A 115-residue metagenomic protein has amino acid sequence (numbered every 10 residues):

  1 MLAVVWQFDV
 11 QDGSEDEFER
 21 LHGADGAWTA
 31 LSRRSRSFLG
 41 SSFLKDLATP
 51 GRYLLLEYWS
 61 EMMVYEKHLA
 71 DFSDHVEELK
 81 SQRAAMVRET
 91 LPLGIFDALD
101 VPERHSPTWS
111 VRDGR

Functional and structural regions predicted by a protein language model:
L2, L39-G51, E77-R115: Glycine-rich beta-strand-turn "strand-cap" elements at beta-sheet edges
L2-D9, G40-A70: Short, well-ordered beta-strand segments in beta-rich or mixed alpha/beta enzyme and ligand-binding folds
D9-H22: Short, surface-exposed ligand-recognition loops at beta-strand->loop->(often short) alpha-helix junctions that present
V10-D12, E61, D97-D100: Non-catalytic surface loops within mature trypsin-like serine protease
G23-G40, Y58-I95: An amphipathic, aromatic/His-enriched active-site/gating alpha helix that lines ligand/cofactor pockets
